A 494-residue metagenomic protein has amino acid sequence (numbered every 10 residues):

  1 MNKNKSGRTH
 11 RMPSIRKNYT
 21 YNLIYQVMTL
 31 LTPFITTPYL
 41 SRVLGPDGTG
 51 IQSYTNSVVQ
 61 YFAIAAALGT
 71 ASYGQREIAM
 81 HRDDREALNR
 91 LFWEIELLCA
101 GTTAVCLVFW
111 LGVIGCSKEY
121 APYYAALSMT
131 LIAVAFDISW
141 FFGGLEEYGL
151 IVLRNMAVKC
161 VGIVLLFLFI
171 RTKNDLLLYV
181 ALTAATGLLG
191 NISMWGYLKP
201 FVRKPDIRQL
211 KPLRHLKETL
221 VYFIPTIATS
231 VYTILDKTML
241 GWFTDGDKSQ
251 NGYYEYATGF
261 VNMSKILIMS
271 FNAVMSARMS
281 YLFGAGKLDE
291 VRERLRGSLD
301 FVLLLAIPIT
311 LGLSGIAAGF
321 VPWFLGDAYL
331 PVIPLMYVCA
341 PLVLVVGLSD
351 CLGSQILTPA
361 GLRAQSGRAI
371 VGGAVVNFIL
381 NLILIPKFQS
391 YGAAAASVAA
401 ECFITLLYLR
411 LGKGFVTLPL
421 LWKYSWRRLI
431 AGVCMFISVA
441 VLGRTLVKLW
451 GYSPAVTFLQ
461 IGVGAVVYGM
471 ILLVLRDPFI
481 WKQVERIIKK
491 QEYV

Functional and structural regions predicted by a protein language model:
N2-R11, I15, G149-V152, L176-T183 (+5 more regions): Interhelical loop/hinge segments that connect adjacent transmembrane helices in multipass membrane
N2-S6, V441-V494: Membrane-proximal transmembrane or re-entrant/amphipathic helices at the cytosolic face
K3, P13-A71, I163, L220-W242 (+1 more regions): Signature of the first transmembrane helix
K17-P33, V158, Y179-M194, L198 (+3 more regions): Transmembrane helical elements of multi-pass membrane transporters/channels
T36-F62, L176, R214-E218, Y222 (+6 more regions): Interfacial/gating helices of multi-pass transporter permease domains
T37-P38, A67-D83, A257-L299, L303-A306 (+1 more regions): Helix-loop junctions and terminal segments of transmembrane helices in multi-pass membrane transport/translocation
S128, L153-P200, E218, P225 (+6 more regions): Hydrophobic alpha-helical transmembrane segments
L131-N155, P341-G372: Membrane-interface junctions at transmembrane-helix termini in multi-pass inner-membrane proteins
